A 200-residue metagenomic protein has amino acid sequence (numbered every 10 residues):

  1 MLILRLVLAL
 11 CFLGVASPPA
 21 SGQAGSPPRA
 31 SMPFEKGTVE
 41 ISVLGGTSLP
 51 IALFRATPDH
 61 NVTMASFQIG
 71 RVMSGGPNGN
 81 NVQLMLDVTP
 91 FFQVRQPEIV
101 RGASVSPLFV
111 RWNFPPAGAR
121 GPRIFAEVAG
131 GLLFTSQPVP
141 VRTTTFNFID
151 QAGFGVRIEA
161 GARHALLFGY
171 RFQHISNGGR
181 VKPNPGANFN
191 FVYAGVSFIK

Functional and structural regions predicted by a protein language model:
M1-F34: Cleavable N-terminal export/targeting peptides
G22, A52-F54, R95-E98, T135-V139 (+2 more regions): Outer-membrane beta-barrel proteins
Q23-V39, M73-V82, P115-I124, A160-A165: Short loop/turn motifs that connect adjacent beta-strands in outer-membrane beta-barrel proteins
P33-E35, A56-V62, P97-S104, V141-N147 (+1 more regions): Replace "Gram-negative outer membrane beta-barrel proteins" with "bacterial and organellar outer membrane beta-barrel
G37-G45, N80-V88, P122-G130, D150 (+2 more regions): Transmembrane beta-strands of outer-membrane beta-barrel proteins
T63-S136, S197: Gram-negative (and chloroplast) outer-membrane scaffold detector with strong preference for beta-barrel transmembrane
R95, G153, Y170-G178, K182-N184: Outer-membrane beta-barrel domain signature
G186-K200: Outer-membrane beta-barrel "beta-signal"
